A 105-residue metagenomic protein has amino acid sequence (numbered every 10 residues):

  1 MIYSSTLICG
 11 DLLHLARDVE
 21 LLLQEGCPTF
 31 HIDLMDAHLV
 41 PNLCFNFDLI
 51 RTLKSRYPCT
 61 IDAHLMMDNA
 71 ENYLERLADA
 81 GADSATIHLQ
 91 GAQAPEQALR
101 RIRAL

Functional and structural regions predicted by a protein language model:
M1-T86, Q90-Q97, R101-A104: Conserved N-terminal beta1-alpha1 strand-loop-helix module at the mouth
